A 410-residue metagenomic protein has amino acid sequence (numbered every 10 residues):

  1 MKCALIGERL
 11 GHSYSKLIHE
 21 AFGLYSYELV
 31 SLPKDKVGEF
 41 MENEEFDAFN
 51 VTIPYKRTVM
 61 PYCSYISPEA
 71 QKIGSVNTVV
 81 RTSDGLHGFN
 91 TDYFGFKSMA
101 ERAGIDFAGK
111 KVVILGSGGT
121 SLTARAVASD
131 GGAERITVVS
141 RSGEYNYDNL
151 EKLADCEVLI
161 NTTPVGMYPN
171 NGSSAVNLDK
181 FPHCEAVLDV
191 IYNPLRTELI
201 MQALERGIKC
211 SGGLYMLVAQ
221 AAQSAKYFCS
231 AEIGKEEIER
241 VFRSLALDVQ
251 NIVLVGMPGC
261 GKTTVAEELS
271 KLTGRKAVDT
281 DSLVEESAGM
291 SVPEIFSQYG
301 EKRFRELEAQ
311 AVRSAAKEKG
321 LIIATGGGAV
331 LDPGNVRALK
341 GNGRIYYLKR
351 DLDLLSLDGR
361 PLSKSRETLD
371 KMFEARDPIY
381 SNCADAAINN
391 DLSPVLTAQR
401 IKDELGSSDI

Functional and structural regions predicted by a protein language model:
K2-A103, P194-R196, Q202, R206-K209 (+1 more regions): Phosphate/diphosphate ligand-binding glycine-rich loop within oxidoreductases
G7, N90-Y93, A100, G109-S129 (+1 more regions): Glycine-rich adenosine-cofactor-binding loop
Y145-C210, A329-N335: Rossmann-like adenosine-cofactor binding region
I191-Q250, N390: Adenosine-phosphate binding glycine-rich loop
E239-L245, E268, L272, R344 (+1 more regions): NTP-dependent small-molecule kinase module
K262: Conserved lysine of the Walker
D279-K340: ATP-dependent small-molecule kinase phosphotransfer cores that center on conserved nucleotide phosphate-binding segments
G341-I379, A386: A glycine- and Lys/Arg-enriched "phosphate-lid" helix/loop adjacent to the NTP-binding pocket of small-molecule kinases
